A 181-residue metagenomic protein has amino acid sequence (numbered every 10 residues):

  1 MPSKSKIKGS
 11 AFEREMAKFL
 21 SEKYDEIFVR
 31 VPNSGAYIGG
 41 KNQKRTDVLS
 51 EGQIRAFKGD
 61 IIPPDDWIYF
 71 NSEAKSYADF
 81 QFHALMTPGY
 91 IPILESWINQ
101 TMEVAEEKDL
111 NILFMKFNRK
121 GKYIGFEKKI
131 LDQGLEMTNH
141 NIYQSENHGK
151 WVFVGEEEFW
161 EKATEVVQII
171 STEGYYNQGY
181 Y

Functional and structural regions predicted by a protein language model:
M1-D47: Acidic-basic catalytic patches of nuclease active cores, encompassing PD-(D/E)XK and other metal-cofactor nuclease
Y24, F57-E73, D79: Active-site beta-strand-loop-beta-strand hairpin of nuclease catalytic cores that positions key catalytic residues
Q43-V48, G52-K58: N-terminal, post-signal-peptide segments of secreted/periplasmic proteins
A74-I91: Short beta-strand-loop-alpha-helix junction that forms the active-site gateway of nucleic-acid-processing nucleases
S76, W97-M102, E107: Phosphate/NTP-binding elements of NTP-utilizing enzymes
A105-Q133: Nucleic-acid nuclease catalytic cores
K129-Y181: Intrinsically disordered, low-complexity terminal regions enriched in charged/polar residues
